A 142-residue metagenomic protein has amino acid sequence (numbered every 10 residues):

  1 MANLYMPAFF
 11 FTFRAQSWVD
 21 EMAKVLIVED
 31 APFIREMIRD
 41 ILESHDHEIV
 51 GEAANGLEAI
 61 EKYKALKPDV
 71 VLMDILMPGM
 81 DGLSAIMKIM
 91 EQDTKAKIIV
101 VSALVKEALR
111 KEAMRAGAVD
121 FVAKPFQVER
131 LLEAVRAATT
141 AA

Functional and structural regions predicted by a protein language model:
E29: Conserved acidic carboxylate
P32-G51: Two-component/phosphorelay signaling modules centered on CheY-like receiver
E36, S84, V105-V122: Alpha4 helix (beta4-alpha4-beta5 surface) of REC/receiver domains from two-component response regulators
N55-E58, D81-S84: Acidic catalytic/metal-coordinating carboxylates
L66-L72: Active-site beta3 strand of CheY-like receiver
M77: Receiver (REC) domain active-site loop signature in two-component systems and cognate sites in sensor histidine kinases
A108, F126-R136: C-terminal output helix
